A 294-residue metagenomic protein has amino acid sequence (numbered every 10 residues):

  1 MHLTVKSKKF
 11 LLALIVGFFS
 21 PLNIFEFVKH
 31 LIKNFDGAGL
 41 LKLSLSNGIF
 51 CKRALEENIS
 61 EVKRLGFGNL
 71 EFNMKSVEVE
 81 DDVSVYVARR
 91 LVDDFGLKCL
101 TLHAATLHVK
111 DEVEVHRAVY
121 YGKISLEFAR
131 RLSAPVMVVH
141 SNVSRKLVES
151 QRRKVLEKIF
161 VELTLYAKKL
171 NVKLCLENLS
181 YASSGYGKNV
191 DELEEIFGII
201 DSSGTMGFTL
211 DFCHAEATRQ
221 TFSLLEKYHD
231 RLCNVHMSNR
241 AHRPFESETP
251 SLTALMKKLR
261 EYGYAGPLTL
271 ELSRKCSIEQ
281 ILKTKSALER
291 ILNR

Functional and structural regions predicted by a protein language model:
L12-F18, F25-N47, K52-G66, S133-A134 (+2 more regions): Histidine-acidic metal/acid-base catalytic patches
V28-N34, D94, D111-G207: Active-site acidic/histidine proton-transfer and metal-coordination neighborhood in alpha/beta enzyme cores
L41-R53, L107-V119, E149-Q151: Active-site mouth loops of central-metabolism enzymes
I49-C51, M74-S76, A105-H108, S141-R145 (+4 more regions): Active-site-proximal loop/turn and secondary-structure-junction residues that shape catalytic pockets, frequently
I59, D82-D94, K123-R131, V161-L165 (+2 more regions): Short amphipathic alpha-helices and their capping/turn segments at secondary-structure boundaries
L70, L100-L102, M137, L174 (+2 more regions): Hydrophobic residues within beta-strands of alpha/beta enzymes
E71-V92, L147: Glycine-rich, proline-tolerant flexible connector loops at the mouths of alpha/beta enzymes
